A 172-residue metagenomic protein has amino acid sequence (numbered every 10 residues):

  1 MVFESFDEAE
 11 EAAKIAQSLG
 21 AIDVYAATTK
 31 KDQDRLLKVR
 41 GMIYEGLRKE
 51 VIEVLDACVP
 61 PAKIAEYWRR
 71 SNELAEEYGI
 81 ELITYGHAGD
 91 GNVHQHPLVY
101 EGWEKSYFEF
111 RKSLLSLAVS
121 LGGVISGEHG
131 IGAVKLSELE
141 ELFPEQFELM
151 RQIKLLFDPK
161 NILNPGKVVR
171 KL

Functional and structural regions predicted by a protein language model:
M1-L172: Noncatalytic alpha-helical scaffold of FAD-dependent oxidoreductases
